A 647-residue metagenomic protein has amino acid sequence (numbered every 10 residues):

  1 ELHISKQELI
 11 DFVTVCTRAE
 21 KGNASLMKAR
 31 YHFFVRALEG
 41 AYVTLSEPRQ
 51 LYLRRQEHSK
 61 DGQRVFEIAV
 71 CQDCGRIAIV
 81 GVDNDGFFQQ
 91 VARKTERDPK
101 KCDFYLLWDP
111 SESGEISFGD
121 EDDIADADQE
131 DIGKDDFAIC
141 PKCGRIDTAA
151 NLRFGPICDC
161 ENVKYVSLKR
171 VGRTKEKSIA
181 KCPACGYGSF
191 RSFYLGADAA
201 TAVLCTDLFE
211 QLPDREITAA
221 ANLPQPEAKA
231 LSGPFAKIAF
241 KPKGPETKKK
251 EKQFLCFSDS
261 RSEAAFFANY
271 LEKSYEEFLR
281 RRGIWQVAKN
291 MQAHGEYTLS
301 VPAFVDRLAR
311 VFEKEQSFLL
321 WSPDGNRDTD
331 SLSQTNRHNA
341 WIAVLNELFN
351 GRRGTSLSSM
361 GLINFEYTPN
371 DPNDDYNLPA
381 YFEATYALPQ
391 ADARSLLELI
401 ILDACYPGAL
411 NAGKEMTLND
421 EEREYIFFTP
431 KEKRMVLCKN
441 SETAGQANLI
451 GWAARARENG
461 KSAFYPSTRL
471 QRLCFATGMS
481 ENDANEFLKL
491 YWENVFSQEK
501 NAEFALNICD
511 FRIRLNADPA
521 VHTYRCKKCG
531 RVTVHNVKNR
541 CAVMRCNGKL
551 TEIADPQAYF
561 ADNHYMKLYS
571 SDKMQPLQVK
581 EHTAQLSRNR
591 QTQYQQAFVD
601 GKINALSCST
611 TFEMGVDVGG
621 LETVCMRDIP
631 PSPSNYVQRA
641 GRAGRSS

Functional and structural regions predicted by a protein language model:
E1-R54, Q63-V65, V70-D73, I79-V521 (+2 more regions): Charged, low-complexity interaction segments
Q56-S59, T611-E613, R639-A643: Catalytic micro-motifs at enzyme active sites that drive phosphoryl/nucleotidyl and oxygen chemistry
K60-D61, I146, T523-H535: Short Cys/His-rich zinc-binding micro-motifs
D85-F88, L271-K273, L621-C625, A640-A643: Short secondary-structure boundary/capping segments
C546-N547: Non-catalytic accessory regions used for complex assembly or targeting
K602-I603, L621, S646-S647: Short coil/turn connectors at secondary-structure junctions
S607, F612-I629, N635: A short beta-strand element within the Helicase C-terminal
P631-S647: Conserved SF2 helicase motif VI
